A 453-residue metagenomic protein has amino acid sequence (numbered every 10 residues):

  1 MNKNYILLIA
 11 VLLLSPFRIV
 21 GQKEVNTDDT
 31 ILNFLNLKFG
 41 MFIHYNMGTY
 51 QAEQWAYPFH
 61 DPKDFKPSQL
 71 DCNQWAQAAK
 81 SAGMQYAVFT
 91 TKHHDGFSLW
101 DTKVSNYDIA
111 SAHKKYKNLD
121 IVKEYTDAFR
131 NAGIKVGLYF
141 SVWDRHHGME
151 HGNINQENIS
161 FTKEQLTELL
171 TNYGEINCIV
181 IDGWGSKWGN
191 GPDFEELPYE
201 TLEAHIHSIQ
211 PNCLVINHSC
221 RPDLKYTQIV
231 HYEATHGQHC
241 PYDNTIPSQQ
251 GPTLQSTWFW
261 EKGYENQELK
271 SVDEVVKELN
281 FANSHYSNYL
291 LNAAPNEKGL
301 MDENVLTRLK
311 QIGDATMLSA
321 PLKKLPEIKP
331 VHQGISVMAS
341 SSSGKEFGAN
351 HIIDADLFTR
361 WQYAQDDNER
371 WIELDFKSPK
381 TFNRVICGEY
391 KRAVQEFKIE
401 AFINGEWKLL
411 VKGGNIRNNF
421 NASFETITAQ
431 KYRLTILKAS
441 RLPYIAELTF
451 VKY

Functional and structural regions predicted by a protein language model:
M1-K23: Bacterial Sec-dependent N-terminal signal peptides
G21-N350, Y363-D366, L374, T381 (+6 more regions): Mature catalytic domains of secreted/periplasmic carbohydrate-active enzymes
H351-L357: Acidic, glycine-anchored loop motifs typical of Ca2+
E389, A401-I403, K452: Residue-level signal for short segments within beta-strands and strand-turn junctions of well-structured beta-sheet
A393-G405: Short, surface-exposed beta-strand/strand-loop-strand elements in extracellular ectodomains
A429-K431: Extracellular Ig-like/FN3 beta-sandwich strand-entry sites
L442-Y453: Exposed low-complexity, polar/acidic, P/S/T/G-rich flexible segments that act as propeptides, protease-susceptible
